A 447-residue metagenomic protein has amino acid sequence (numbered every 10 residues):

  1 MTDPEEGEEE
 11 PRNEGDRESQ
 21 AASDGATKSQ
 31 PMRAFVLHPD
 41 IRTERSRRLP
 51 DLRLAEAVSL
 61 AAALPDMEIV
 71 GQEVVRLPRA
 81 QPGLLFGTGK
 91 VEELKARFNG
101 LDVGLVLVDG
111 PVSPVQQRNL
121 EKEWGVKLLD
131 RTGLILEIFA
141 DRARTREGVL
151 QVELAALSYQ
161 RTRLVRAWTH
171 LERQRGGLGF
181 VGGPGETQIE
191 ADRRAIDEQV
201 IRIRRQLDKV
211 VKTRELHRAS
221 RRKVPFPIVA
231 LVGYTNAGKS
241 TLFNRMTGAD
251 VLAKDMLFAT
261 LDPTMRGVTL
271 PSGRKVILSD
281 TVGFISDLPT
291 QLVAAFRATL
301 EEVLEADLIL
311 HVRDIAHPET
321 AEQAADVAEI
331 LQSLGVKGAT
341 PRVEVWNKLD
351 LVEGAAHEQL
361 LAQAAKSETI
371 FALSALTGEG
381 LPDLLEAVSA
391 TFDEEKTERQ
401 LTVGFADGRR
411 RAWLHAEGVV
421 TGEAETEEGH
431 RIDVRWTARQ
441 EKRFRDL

Functional and structural regions predicted by a protein language model:
M1-E137: N-terminal accessory targeting/assembly segments
M1-V36, R45, V58, T162-A237 (+4 more regions): C-terminal-of-GTPase-core extension/linker across diverse P-loop GTPases
V36-D40, Q72-V75, L107-D109, L310-D314 (+3 more regions): Conserved beta-strand segments of the P-loop GTPase G domain that flank and frequently precede/overlap
T43-L49, R79-L84, R142-E147, T187-Q188 (+4 more regions): Flexible beta-alpha connector loops of hexameric P-loop NTPases
R53-A63, K95-G100, P111-K127, G273-R274 (+1 more regions): Conserved C-terminal guanine-recognition region of P-loop GTPase G domains, centered on the G4
T132-L136, L257-F258, A375-T377: Short, acidic/turn-prone active-site loops that include or flank metal/cofactor- and phosphate-binding residues
G133-L154: Short alpha-helix plus adjacent loop in nuclease-associated cores
R214, R221-P227, R245-I277, I285-A298 (+1 more regions): Switch I (effector-binding) loop of TRAFAC-class P-loop GTPase G-domains
